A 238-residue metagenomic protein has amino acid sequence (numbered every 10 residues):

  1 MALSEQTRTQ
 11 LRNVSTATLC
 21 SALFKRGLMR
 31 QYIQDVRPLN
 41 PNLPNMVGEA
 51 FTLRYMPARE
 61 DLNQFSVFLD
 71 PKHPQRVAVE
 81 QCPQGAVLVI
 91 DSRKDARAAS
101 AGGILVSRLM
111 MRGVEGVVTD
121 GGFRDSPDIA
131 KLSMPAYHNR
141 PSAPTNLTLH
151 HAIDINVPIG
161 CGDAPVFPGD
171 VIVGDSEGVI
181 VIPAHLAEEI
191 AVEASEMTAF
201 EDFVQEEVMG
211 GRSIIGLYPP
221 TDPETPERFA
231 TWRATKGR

Functional and structural regions predicted by a protein language model:
M1-P168, V181-R238: Feature captures the catalytic cores and cofactor-binding loops of soluble hydro-lyases/lyases that act on carboxylate
I172: C-terminal binding/interaction regions
D175-S176: Short acidic-glycine loop/turn motifs at beta-strand connectors
